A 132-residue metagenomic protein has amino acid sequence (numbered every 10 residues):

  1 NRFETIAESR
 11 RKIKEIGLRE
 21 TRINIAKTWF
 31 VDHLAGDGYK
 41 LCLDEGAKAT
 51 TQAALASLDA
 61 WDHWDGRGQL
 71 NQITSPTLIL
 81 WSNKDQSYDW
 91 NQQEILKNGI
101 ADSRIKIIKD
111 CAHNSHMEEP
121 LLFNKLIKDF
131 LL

Functional and structural regions predicted by a protein language model:
N1-E4, E15-N71: Conserved alpha/beta-hydrolase catalytic His-Asp/Glu region
G46, D62, D85, A112-E118: Glycosyltransferase donor-binding loop in the core domain
L70-T74, N98-I100: Short, conserved loop/helix-junction motifs that constitute active-site signature segments in enzyme catalytic cores
I73, I79-W81, D85: Short beta-strand/loop motif that positions the catalytic acidic residue of the alpha/beta-hydrolase fold
P76-L78, A101-R104: Structural signature of beta-strand start/N-cap positions in the alpha/beta core of ABC transporter nucleotide-binding
Q86-Q92: Conserved alpha/beta-hydrolase "acid-adjacent" motif
E94-I95, L121: Active-site phosphate/pyrophosphate- and oxyanion-stabilizing loops and adjacent acidic/basic residues in soluble
S103-L132: Catalytic active-site module of serine/aspartate enzymes centered on a nucleophile-bearing elbow/loop
